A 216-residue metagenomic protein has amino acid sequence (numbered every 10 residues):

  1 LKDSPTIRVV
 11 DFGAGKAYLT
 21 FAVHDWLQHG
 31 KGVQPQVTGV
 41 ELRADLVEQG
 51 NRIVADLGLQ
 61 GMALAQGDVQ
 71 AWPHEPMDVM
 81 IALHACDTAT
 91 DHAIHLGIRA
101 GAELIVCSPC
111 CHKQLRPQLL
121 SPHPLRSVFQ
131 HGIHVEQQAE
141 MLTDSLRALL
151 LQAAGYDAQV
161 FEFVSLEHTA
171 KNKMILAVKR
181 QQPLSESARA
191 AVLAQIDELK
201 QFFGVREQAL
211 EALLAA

Functional and structural regions predicted by a protein language model:
L1-S4, H29: Glycine-rich helix-loop-beta junction characteristic of Rossmann-like nucleotide cofactor-binding loops
P5-G15: Conserved class I S-adenosyl-L-methionine
R8, L42-A216: Class I S-adenosyl-L-methionine
G13-K16, C111-K113: Short glycine-enriched loops at secondary-structure junctions
A14-T20, L64, M80: Residue-level detection of beta-strand scaffold positions
K16-G32: Conserved SAM-binding loop of SAM-dependent methyltransferases across substrates and taxa, primarily the Class I
G32-P35, Q60: A generic structural motif
Q36-E41: Conserved SAM-binding motif I beta-strand of class I
